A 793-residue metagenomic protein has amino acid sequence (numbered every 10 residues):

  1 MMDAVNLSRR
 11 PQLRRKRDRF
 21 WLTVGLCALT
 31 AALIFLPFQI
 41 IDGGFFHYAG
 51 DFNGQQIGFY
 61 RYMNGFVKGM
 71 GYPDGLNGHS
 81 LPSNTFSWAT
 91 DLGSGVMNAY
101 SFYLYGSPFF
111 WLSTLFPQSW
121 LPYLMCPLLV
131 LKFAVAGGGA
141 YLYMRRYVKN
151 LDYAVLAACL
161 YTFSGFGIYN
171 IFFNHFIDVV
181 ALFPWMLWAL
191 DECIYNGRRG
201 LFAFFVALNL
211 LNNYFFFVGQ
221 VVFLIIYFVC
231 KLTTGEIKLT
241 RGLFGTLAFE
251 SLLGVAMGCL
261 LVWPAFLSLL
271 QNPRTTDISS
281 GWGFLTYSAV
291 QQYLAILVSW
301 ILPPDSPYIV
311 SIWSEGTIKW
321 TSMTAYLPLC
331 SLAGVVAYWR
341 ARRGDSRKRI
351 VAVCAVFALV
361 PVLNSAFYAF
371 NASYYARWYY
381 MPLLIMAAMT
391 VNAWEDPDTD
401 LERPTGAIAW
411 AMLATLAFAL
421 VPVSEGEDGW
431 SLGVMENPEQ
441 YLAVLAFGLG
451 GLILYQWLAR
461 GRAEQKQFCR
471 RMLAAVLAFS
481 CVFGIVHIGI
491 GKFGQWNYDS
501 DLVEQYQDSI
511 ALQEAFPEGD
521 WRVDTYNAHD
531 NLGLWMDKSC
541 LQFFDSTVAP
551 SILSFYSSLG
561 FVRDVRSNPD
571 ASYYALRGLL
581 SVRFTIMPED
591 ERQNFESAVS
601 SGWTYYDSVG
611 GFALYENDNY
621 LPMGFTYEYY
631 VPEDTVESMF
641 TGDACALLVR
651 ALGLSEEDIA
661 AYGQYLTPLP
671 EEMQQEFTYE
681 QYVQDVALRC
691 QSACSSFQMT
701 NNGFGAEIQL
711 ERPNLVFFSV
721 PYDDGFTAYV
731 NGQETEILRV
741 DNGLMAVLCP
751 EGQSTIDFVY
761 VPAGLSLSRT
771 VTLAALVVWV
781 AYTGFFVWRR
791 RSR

Functional and structural regions predicted by a protein language model:
M1-I40, T246, Q456, R460 (+2 more regions): Start-transfer (signal-anchor) and selected internal transmembrane alpha helices of multi-pass inner/ER membrane
L7-K16, Y665-R793: Active-site-proximal, structured, solvent-exposed surfaces of multi-pass membrane proteins that position macromolecular
C27, L129, F133-R146, D152-T233 (+5 more regions): Membrane-embedded helix bundles of polyisoprenyl
A32-G43, M70, L112-S119, Y153-N174 (+6 more regions): Membrane-interface helix-loop junctions at the exits of transmembrane helices
P37-Y147, D152-P184, L208-N212, A295 (+2 more regions): Active-site lumenal/periplasmic loops and adjacent helix-entry segments of GT-C-fold, multi-pass membrane
N53-H79, F244-L247, S251-A341, F357 (+4 more regions): Periplasmic/ER-lumenal interhelical loops and adjacent helix-loop junctions in multi-pass membrane proteins
N98-F102, F479-D499, L512-V582, Y620-D685 (+2 more regions): Extracytoplasmic/lumenal acceptor-recognition loop(s) of multi-pass membrane glycoenzymes
C193, G197, F216, R347-Q505 (+1 more regions): Contiguous transmembrane helix-bundle modules in multi-pass membrane proteins
